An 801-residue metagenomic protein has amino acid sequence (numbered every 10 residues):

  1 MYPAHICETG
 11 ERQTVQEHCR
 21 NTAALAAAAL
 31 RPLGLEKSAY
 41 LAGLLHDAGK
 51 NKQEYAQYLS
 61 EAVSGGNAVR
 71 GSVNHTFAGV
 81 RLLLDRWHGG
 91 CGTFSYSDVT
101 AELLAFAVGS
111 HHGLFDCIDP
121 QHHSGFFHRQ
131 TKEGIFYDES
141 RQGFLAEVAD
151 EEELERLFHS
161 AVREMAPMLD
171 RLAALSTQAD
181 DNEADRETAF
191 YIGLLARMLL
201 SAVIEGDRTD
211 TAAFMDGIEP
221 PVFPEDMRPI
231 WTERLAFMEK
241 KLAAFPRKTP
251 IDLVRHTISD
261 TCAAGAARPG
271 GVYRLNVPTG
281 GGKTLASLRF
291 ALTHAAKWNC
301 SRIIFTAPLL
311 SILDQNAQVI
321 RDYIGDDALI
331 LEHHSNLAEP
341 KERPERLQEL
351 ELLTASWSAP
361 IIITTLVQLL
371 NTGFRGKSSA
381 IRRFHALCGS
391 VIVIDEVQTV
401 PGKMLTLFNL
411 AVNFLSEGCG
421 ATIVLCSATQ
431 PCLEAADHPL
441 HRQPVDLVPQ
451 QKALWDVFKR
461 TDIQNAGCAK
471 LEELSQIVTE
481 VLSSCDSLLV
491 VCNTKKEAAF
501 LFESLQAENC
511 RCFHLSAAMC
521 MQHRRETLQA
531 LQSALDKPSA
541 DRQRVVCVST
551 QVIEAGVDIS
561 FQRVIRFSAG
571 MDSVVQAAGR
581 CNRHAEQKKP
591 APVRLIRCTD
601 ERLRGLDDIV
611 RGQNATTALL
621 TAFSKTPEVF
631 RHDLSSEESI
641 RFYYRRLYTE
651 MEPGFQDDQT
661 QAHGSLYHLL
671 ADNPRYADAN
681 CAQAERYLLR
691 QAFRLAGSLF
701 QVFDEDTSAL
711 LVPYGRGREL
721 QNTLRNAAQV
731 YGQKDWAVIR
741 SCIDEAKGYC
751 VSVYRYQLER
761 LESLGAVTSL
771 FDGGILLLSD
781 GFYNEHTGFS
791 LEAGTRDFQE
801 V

Functional and structural regions predicted by a protein language model:
Y2-E233: Accessory nucleic-acid engagement/destabilization modules that flank
I6, L331-P344, N493-K496, C512-Q529 (+1 more regions): Conserved helicase motor
P269-A291: Walker A/P-loop
C300-Y323: Conserved Walker A/P-loop ATP-binding site and its immediately adjacent core in helicase/helicase-like ATPase domains
D326-F374: Inter-Walker segment of RecA-like/P-loop motor cores
A380-L415: SF2 helicase catalytic motif II
S416, Q476-C485, V491, K496-C510 (+4 more regions): C-terminal helicase lobe and adjacent C-terminal extensions/tails of nucleic-acid helicase motors
A428-V481: Interdomain hinge/linker at the junction between the two RecA-like core domains of SF2 helicases
